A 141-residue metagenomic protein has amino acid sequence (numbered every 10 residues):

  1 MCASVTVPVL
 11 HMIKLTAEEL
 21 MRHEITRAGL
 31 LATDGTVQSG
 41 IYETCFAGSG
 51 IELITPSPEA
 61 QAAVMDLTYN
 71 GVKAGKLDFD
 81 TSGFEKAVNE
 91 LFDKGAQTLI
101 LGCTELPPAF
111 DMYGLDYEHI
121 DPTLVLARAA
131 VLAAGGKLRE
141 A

Functional and structural regions predicted by a protein language model:
M1-A141: Non-catalytic structural scaffold of enzyme domains
